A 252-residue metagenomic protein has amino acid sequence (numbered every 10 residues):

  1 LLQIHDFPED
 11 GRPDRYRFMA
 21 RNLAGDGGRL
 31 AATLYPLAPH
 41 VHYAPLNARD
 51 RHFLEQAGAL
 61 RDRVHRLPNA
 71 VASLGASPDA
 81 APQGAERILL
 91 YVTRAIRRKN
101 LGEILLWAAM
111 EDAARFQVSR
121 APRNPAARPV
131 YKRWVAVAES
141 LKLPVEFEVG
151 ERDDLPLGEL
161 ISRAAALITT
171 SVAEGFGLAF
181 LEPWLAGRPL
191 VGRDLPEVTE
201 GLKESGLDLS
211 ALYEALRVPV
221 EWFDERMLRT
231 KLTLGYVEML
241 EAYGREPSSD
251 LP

Functional and structural regions predicted by a protein language model:
P8, F18-Y43: Membrane-proximal helix-turn-helix segments that form the acceptor-binding/catalytic region of lipid-linked
A44, A80-K99, L105-A108, Q117: Conserved donor-binding/catalytic core segment of Leloir-type glycosyltransferases
R49, A70: Carbohydrate-associated surface elements
L101, A108-E148: A conserved nucleotide-sugar
Y131-E159, S205-D224: Nucleotide-activated donor-binding/catalytic signature segment of Leloir-type glycosyltransferases, i.e., the conserved
L167-I168: A short hydrophobic beta-strand element within the catalytic core of glycosyltransferases that build diverse glycans
V172: Aromatic "clamp/platform" in nucleotide-sugar-dependent glycosyltransferases that forms part of the donor/acceptor
F176-F180, W184-P252: Catalytic binding pocket for nucleotide-activated donors in carbohydrate/polymer assembly enzymes
